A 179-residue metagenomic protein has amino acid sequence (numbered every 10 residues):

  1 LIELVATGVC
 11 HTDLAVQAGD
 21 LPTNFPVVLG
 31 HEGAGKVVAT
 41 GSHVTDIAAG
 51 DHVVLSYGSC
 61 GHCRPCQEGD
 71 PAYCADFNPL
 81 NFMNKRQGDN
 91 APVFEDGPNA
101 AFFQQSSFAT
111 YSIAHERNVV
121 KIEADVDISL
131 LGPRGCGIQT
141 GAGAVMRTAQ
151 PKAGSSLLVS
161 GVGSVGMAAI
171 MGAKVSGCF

Functional and structural regions predicted by a protein language model:
L1-T7, A18-Q67, A72, K121-D125: Glycine-rich beta-strand-centered segment in the early N-terminal region that forms part of a ligand/cofactor-binding
T7-G8, G163: Proline-glycine-enriched beta-turn/loop adjacent to the NAD(P) cofactor-binding site in Rossmann-like oxidoreductases
H11-Q17: Cytochrome P450 core scaffold surrounding the K-helix E-X-X-R motif and the conserved "meander" helix-loop region
A18-G19, E95, F102, T140: Short gly/ser/thr-rich secondary-structure transition/capping motifs
A49, P98-N99, I128-G132: Flexible, glycine/proline-enriched loop segments at strand-loop-helix junctions that form or flank small-ligand binding
Y57-R117: Cysteine-cluster motifs in flexible loop/terminal segments that predominantly coordinate metals
T110-Y111, R117-V119, E123-F179: Mid-domain Rossmann-like dinucleotide-binding core that forms the NAD(H)/NADP(H) cofactor-binding site
